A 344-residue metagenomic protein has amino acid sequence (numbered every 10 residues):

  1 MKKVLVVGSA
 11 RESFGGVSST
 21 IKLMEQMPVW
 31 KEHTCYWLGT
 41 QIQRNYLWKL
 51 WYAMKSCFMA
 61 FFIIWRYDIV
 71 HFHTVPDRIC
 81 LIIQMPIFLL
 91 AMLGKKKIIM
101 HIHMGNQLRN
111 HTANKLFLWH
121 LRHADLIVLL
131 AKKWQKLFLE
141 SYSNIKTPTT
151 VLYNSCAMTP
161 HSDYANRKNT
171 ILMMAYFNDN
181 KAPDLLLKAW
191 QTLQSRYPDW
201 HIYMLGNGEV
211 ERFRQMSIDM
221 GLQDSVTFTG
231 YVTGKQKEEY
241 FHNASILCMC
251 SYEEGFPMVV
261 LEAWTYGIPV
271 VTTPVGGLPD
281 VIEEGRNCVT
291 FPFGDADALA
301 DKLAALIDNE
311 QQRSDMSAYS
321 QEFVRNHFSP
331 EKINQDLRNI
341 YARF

Functional and structural regions predicted by a protein language model:
L5-V6, D163-Q194, Y203-L205: Conserved donor-binding/catalytic core segment of Leloir-type glycosyltransferases
R122-H161: Donor nucleotide-sugar binding/catalytic pocket of nucleotide-sugar-dependent glycosyltransferases
R214-V232: Nucleotide-activated donor-binding/catalytic signature segment of Leloir-type glycosyltransferases, i.e., the conserved
Y231-V232, E239-A244: Short alpha-helical donor nucleotide-sugar binding micro-motif in glycosyltransferases
Y252: Aromatic "clamp/platform" in nucleotide-sugar-dependent glycosyltransferases that forms part of the donor/acceptor
P269-T272: Short hydrophobic beta-strand element within catalytic cores of glycosyltransferases and related nucleotide-activated
E284-G285, V289-A296, A305-E310: Conserved acidic donor-binding segment of nucleotide-sugar-dependent glycosyltransferases
A298, A305, Q312-N326, I333-N339: A short, well-ordered alpha-helix in the C-terminal region of glycosyltransferases
